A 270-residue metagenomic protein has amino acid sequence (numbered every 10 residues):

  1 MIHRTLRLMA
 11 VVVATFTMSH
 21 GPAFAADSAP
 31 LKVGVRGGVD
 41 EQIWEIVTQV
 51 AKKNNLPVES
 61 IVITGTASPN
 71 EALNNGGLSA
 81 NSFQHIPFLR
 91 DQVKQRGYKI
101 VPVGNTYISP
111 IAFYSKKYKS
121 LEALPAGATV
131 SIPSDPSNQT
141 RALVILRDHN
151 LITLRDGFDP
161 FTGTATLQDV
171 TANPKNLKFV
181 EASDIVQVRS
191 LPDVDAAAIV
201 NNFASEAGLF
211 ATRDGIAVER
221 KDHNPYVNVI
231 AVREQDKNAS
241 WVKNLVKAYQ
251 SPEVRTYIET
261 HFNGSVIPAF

Functional and structural regions predicted by a protein language model:
A23-K32, A51-K52, L121-G127: Immediate post-signal peptide segment of exported/extracytoplasmic ligand-binding proteins
P30, G37-E59: Short, polar/charged alpha-helical segment
G38, V62-T66, G76, N81-R90 (+4 more regions): Beta->alpha turn/N-cap motifs
I61-E71, D159-R189: Short helix-initiation/N-cap motifs at beta->coil->alpha
D91-V103, K116-Y118, L191-D193, A198 (+1 more regions): Ligand-binding "clamshell"
V103-T153, R255: A conserved helix-loop-strand patch within extracytoplasmic ligand-binding domains of the periplasmic binding
N105-S115, A207-Q250, V266-F270: Periplasmic-binding protein-like
T140-R147, Y249-A269: Periplasmic-binding protein-like
